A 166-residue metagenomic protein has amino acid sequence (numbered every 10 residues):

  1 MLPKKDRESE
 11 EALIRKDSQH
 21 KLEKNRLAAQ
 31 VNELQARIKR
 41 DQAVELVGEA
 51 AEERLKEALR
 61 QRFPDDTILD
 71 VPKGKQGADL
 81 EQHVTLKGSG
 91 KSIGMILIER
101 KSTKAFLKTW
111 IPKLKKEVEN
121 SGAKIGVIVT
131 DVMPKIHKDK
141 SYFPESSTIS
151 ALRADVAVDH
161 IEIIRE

Functional and structural regions predicted by a protein language model:
M1-V129, M133-I136: Extended, gly/pro-poor, charged amphipathic helical "stalk/hinge" elements that serve as dimerization and scaffold
V132-E166: Domain-level recognition of nuclease-like catalytic cores that cleave nucleotide substrates
